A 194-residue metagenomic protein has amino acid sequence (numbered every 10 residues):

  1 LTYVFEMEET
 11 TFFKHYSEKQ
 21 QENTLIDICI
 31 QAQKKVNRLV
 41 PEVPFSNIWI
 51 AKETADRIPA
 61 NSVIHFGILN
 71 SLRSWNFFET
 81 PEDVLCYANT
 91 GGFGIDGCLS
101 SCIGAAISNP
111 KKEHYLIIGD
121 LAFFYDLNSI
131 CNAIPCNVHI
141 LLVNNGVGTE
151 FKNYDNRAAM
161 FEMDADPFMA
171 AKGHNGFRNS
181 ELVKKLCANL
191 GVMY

Functional and structural regions predicted by a protein language model:
L1, F66-N70, G119: Structural motif
L1-C29, A133-P135, G146, D155 (+1 more regions): Glycine-rich, acidic loop regions that bind phosphate or pyrophosphate groups
L1-V4, S62-I64, N137-I140: Hydrophobic beta-strand segments of well-ordered beta-sheets in folded domains
E8-F12, S46-I50, T54, A60 (+4 more regions): General structural feature for long, well-ordered alpha-helical segments within catalytic domains of soluble enzymes
K14-E42, F123, F168-S180, K185: Extended, charge-rich low-complexity interaction segments
S17-Q20, I58, S62, G191: Structural signal for hydrophobic packing residues in well-ordered secondary-structure cores of soluble enzyme domains
I30-K111: Active-site diphosphate/adenylate-binding microenvironment
F77-Y194: Thiamine diphosphate
